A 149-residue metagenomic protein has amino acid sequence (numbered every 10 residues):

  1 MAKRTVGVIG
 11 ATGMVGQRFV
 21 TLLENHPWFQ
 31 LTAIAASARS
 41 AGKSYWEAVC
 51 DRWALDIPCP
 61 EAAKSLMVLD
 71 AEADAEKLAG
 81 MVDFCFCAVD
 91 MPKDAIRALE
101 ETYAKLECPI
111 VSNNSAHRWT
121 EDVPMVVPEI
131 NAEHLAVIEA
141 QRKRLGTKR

Functional and structural regions predicted by a protein language model:
M1-R149: N-terminal Rossmann-like NAD(P) cofactor-binding subdomain of oxidoreductases, focused on the glycine-rich
